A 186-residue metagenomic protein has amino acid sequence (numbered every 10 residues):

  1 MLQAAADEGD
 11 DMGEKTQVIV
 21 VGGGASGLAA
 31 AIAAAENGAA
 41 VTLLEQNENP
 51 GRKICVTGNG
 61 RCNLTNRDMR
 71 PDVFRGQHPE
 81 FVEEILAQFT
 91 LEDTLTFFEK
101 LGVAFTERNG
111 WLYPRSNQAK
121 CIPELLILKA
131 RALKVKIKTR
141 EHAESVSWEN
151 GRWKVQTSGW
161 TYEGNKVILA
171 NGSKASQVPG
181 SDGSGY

Functional and structural regions predicted by a protein language model:
L2-V18, E36-N37: Extreme N-terminal leader/targeting segments of oxidoreductases
T16-L43: N-terminal Rossmann-like FAD-binding beta1-loop-alpha1 element of flavoenzymes
V20, G24-S26, N49, S173-A175: Residue-level detector of alpha-helix initiation sites
V21, V56, I168-A170: Redox-cofactor binding/interface segments in oxidoreductases and associated redox assembly factors
A29, A33, I54, V167: Hydrophobic/aromatic ligand-binding patch that stacks against planar heteroaromatic rings of cofactors or nucleotides
A39-T42, F105, V167: Hydrophobic anchor at the start of a short beta-strand that flanks the dinucleotide cofactor-binding loop
Q46-K136: Conserved N-terminal/central alpha/beta ligand/cofactor-binding core
K120-C121, L125-Y186: Predominantly flavin-linked oxidoreductase catalytic cores and closely associated redox partners
